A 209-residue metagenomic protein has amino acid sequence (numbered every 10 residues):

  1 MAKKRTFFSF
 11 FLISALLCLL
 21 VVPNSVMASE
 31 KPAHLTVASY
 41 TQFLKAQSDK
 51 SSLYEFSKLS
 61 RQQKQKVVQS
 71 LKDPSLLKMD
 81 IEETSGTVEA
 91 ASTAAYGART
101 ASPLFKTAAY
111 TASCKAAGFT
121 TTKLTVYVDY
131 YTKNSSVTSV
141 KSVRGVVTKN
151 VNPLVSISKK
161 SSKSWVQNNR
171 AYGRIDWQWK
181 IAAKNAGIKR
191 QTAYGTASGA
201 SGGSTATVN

Functional and structural regions predicted by a protein language model:
M1-A116: N-terminal prepro-regions of secreted/extracellular proteins
E89-N209: Mature secreted bioactive peptide module from preproproteins
